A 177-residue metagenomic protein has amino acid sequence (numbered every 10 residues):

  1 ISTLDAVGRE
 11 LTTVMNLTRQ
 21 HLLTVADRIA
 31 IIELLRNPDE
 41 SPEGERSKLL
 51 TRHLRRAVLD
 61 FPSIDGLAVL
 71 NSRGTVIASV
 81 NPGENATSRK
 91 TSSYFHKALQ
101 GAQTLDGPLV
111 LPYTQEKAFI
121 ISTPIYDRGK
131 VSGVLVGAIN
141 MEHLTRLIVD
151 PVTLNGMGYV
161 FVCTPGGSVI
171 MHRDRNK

Functional and structural regions predicted by a protein language model:
I1-E40, R56-S63, Q103-T104: Juxtamembrane extracytoplasmic/periplasmic/luminal helical "stalk" adjacent to the first N-terminal
D5-G8, R19, L23, S47-R55 (+2 more regions): Short amphipathic alpha-helical segments
M15, E43, S47, T87-S88: Solvent-exposed, acidic/flexible segments
V25-I29, S47-V80, H96, V160-N176: Extracytoplasmic ligand-binding sensor domains of the Cache superfamily
N37-P42, P82-N85: Short glycine-enriched, charge-decorated loop/helix-capping segments at active-site entrances that position
V58-P151, Y159: Extracytoplasmic/periplasmic ligand-binding sensor regions of membrane-associated signaling proteins
V152, K177: Active-site catalytic pocket residues across diverse enzymes, especially alpha/beta-hydrolases
